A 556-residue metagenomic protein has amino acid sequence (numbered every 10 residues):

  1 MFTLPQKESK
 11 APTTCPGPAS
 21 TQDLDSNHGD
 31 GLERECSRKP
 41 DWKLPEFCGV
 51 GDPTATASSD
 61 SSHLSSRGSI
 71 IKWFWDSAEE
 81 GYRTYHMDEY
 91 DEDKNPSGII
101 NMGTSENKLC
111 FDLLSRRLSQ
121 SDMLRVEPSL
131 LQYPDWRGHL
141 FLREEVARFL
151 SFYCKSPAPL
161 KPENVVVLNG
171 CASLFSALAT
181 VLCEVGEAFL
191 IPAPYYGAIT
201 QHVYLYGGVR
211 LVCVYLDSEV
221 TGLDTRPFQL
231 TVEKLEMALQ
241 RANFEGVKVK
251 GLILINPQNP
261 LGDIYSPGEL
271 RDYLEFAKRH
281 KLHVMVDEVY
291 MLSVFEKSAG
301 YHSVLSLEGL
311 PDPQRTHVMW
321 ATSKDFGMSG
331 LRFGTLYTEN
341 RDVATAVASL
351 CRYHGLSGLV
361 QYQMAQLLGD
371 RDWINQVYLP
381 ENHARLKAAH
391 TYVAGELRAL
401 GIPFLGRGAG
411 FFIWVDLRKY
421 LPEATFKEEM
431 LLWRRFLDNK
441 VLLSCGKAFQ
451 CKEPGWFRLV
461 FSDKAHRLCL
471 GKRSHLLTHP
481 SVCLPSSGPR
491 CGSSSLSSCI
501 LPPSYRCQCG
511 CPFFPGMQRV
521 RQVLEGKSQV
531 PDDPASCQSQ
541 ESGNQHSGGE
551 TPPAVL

Functional and structural regions predicted by a protein language model:
M1-G81, E89-L556: PLP-dependent class I/II
